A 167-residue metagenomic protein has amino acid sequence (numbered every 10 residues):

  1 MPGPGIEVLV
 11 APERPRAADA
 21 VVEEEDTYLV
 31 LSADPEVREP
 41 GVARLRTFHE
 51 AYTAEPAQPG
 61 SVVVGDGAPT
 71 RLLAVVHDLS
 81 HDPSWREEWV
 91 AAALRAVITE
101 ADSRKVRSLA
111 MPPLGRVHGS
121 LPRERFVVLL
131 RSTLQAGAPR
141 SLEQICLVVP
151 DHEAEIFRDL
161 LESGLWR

Functional and structural regions predicted by a protein language model:
M1-R167: Macrodomain-like recognition of ADP-ribose-binding/processing modules
